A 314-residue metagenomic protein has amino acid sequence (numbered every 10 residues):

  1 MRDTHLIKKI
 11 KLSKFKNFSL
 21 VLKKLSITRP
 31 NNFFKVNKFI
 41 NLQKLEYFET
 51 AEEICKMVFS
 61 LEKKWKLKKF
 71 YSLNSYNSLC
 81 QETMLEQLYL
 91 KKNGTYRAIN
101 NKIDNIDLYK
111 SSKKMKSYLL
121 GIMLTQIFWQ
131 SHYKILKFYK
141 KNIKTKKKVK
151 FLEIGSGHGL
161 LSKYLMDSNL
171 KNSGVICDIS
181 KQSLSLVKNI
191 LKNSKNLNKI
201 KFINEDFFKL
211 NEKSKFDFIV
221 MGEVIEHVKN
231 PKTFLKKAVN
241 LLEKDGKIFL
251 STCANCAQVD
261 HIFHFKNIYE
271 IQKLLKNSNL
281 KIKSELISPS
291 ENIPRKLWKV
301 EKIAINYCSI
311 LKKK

Functional and structural regions predicted by a protein language model:
S19-L108: N-terminal auxiliary segments of SAM/dcSAM-dependent transferases
W129-K147: Conserved alpha-helix/loop element of class I SAM-dependent methyltransferases that forms part of the SAM/SAH-binding
K148-G157: Conserved class I S-adenosyl-L-methionine
H158-L170: Conserved SAM-binding loop of SAM-dependent methyltransferases across substrates and taxa, primarily the Class I
S180-Q182: Conserved SAM/SAH-binding beta-strand->alpha-helix loop
F208-I219: A short acidic, Gly/Pro-enriched loop at the edge of an enzyme's catalytic core that lines a small-molecule cofactor
K232-K244: A short glycine-rich, Lys/Arg-flanked "PGG" loop and its adjoining helix->strand segment in the class I
G246-C253: Conserved beta-strand signature within the Rossmann-like core of class I S-adenosyl-L-methionine
